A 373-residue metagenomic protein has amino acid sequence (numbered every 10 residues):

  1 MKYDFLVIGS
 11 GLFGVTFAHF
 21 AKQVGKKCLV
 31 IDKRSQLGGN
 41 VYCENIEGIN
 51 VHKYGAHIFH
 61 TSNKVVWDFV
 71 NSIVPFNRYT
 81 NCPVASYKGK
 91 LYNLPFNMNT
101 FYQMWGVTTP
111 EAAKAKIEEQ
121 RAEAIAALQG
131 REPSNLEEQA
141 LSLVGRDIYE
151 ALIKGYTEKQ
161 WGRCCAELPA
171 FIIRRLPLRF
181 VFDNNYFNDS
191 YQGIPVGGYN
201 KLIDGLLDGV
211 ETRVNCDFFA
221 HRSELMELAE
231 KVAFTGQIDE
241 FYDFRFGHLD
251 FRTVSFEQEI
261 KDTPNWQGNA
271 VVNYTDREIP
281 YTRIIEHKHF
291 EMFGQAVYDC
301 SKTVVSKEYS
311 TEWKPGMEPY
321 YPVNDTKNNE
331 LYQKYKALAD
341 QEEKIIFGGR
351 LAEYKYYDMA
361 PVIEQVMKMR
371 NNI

Functional and structural regions predicted by a protein language model:
Y3, G25, V210, L228-E230 (+1 more regions): Short, well-ordered alpha-helix to beta-strand connector turns
Y3-V30, R370: N-terminal Rossmann-like FAD-binding beta1-loop-alpha1 element of flavoenzymes
K22-E47: Glycine-rich FAD pyrophosphate-binding loop
E47-E123: Dinucleotide-binding Rossmann-like beta1-alpha1 core, especially the glycine-rich loop that anchors the ADP
D68, S72, I148, Q267 (+1 more regions): Structural/interface elements that position substrates and couple domains in central-metabolism enzymes
K90-Y92, N99-E230: Active-site/ligand-binding neighborhood in enzyme catalytic cores
F219-L338: Mid-domain catalytic core of redox enzymes that form a hydrophobic substrate pocket/lid adjacent to a catalytic redox
E318-I373: C-terminal catalytic lobe of FAD-dependent flavoproteins
